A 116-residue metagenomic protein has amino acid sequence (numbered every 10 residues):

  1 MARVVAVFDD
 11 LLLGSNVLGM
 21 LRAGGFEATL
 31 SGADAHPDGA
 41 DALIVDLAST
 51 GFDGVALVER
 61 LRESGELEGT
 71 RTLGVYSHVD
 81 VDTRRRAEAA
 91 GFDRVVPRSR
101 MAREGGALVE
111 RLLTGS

Functional and structural regions predicted by a protein language model:
R3-V45: N-terminal first-folded block
G24, E68, A90-F92: Short, structured coil segments at secondary-structure junctions
D46-L61: Conserved phosphotransfer microenvironments
R62-E68: Conserved phosphotransfer cores of two-component systems
G69-V79: A short, hydrophobic beta-strand element within the central beta-sheet of small alpha/beta folds
V79-R94: Alpha4 helix (beta4-alpha4-beta5 surface) of REC/receiver domains from two-component response regulators
G91-R103: Output/docking surface of receiver
A107-S116: Receiver (REC) domain switch/output surface
